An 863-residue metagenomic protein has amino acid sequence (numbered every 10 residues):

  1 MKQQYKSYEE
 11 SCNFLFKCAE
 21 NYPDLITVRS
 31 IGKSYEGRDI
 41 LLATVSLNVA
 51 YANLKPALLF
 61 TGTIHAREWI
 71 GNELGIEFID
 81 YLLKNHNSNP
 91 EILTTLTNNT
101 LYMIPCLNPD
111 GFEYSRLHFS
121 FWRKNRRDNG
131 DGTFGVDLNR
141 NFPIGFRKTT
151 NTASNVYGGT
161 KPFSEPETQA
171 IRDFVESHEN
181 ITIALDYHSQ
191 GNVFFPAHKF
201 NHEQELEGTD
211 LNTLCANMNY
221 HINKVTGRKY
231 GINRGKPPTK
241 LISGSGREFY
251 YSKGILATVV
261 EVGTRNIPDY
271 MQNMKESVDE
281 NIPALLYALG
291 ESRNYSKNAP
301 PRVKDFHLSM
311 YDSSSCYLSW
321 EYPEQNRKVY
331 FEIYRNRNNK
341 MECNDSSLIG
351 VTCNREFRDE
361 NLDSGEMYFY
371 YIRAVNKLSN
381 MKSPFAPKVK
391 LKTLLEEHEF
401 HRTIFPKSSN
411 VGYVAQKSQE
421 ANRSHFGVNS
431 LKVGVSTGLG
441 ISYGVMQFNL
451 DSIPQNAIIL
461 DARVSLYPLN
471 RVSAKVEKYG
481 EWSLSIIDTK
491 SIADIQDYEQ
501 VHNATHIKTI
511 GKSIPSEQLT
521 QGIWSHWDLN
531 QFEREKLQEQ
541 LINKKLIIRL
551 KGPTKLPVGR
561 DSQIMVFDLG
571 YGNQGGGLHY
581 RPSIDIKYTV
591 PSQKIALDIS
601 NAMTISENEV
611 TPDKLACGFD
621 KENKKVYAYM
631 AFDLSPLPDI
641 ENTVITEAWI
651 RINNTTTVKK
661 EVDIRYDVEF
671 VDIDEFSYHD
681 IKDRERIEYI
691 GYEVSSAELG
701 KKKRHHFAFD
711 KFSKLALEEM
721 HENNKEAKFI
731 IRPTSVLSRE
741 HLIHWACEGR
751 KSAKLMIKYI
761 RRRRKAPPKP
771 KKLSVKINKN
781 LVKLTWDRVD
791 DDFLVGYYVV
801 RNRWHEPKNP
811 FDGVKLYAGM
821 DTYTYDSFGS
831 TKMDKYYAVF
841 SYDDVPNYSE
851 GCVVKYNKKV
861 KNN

Functional and structural regions predicted by a protein language model:
G32-Y35, V45, T94, N98-Y157 (+7 more regions): Surface-exposed loop and adjacent secondary-structure segments within mature catalytic domains
W122-R302: Metallocarboxypeptidase
G290-R327, S364, N380-E396, R762-F793 (+2 more regions): Pro/Thr/Ser/Gly-rich low-complexity, intrinsically disordered linker/stalk tracts
P323-N344, V789-F811: Solvent-exposed loop/turn segments flanking beta-strands in beta-repeat/beta-sandwich domains
D359-N380, D826-N847: Beta-strand-rich modules
K392-L450, I486, S491-I492, K555-V558 (+4 more regions): Flexible, small-residue-rich N-terminal segments that precede or flank a structured functional core
F448, I458-V472, I584, F632 (+2 more regions): A short beta-strand element within beta-rich, extracytoplasmic domains of secreted/secretory-pathway proteins
R471-K544, T657-E722: Beta-strand-rich interaction/scaffold domains
